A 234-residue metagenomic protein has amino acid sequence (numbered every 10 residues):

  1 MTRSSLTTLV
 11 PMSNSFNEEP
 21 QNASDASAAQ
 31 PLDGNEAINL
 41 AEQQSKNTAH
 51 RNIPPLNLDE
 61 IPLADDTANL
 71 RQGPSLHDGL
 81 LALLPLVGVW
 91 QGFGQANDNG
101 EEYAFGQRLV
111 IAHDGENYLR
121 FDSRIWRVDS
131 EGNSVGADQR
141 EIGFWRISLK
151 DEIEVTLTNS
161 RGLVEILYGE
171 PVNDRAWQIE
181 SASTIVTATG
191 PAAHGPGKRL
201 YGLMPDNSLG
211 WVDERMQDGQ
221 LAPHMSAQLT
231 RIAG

Functional and structural regions predicted by a protein language model:
T2, P85, W145, L209-W211: Bulky hydrophobic/aromatic packing residues
R3-Y118, D218-G234: Amphipathic/hydrophobic helical signal segments and adjacent flexible N-terminal regions that mediate secretion
A49, P54, G136-D138, H194: Signature of extracytoplasmic/envelope-associated structural regions
L84, A112-H113, R146, E170-P171 (+2 more regions): Well-ordered beta-strand positions
L86, Q139-E141, G197, M225: Hydrophobic core residues within well-ordered beta-strands of beta-rich domains
V89-Q95, D122-R124, F144, T156 (+3 more regions): Residue-level recognition of well-ordered beta-strand positions that form the cores of beta-sheet-rich folds across
G100-P191: Central antiparallel beta-sheet cores of small beta-barrel/beta-sandwich binding domains
V186-G234: Mixed-charge, glycine-accented linear interaction segment located at domain edges/termini
